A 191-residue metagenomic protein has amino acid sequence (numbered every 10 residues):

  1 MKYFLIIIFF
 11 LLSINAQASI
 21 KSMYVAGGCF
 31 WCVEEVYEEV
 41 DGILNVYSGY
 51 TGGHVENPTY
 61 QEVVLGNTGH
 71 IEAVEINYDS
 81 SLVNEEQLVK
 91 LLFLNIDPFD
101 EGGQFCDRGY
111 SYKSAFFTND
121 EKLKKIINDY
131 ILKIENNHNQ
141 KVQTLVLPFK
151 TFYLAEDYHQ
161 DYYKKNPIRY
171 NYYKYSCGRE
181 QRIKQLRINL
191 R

Functional and structural regions predicted by a protein language model:
Y3-I14: Sec-dependent N-terminal signal peptides
A18-R191: Flexible coil/turn and secondary-structure edge motifs
